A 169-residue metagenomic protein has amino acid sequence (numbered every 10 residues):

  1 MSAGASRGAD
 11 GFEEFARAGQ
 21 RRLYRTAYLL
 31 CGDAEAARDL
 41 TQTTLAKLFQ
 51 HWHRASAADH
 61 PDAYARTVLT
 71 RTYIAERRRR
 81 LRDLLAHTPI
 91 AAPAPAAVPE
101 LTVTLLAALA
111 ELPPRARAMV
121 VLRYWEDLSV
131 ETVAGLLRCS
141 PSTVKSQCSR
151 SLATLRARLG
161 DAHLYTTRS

Functional and structural regions predicted by a protein language model:
M1-R25, E35-R38: A short, charge-rich alpha-helical start-of-domain segment used by transcription regulators
S2, E14, R79-A110: Acidic, proline/glycine-rich intrinsically disordered inter-domain spacer in sigma factors
S2-S6, D10-F12, L152-S169: C-terminal edge and immediately downstream basic/flexible tail or linker adjoining helix-turn-helix-like DNA-binding
G4, A110, P114, E126-T143 (+1 more regions): Helix-turn-helix DNA-binding module
D39-A46, Q50, D59-R71: Structural recognition of an alpha-helix C-terminal capping motif at a helix-to-coil junction
Q50-S56, T67-T88, V98: Arg/Lys-rich amphipathic alpha helix in sigma70-family domain 2
T70, I74, L137-D161: DNA-recognition helix of helix-turn-helix
M119-R123: A short pre-motif secondary-structure segment
